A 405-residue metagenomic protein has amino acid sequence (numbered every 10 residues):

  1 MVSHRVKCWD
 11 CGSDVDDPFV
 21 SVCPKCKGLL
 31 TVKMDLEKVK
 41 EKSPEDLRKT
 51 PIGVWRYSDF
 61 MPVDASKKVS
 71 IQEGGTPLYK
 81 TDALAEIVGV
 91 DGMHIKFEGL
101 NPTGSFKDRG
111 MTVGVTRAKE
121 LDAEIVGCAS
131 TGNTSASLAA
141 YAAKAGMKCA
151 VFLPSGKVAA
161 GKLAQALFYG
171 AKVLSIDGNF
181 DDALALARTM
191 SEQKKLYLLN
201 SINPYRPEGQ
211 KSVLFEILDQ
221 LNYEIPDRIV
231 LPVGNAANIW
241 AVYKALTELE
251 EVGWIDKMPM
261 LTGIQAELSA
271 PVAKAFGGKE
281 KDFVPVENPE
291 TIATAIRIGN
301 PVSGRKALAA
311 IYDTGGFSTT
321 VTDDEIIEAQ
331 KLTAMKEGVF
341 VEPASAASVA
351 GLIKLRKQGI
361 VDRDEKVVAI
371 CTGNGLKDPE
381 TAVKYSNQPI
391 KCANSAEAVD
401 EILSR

Functional and structural regions predicted by a protein language model:
M1-R405: PLP-dependent amino-acid enzyme catalytic core
